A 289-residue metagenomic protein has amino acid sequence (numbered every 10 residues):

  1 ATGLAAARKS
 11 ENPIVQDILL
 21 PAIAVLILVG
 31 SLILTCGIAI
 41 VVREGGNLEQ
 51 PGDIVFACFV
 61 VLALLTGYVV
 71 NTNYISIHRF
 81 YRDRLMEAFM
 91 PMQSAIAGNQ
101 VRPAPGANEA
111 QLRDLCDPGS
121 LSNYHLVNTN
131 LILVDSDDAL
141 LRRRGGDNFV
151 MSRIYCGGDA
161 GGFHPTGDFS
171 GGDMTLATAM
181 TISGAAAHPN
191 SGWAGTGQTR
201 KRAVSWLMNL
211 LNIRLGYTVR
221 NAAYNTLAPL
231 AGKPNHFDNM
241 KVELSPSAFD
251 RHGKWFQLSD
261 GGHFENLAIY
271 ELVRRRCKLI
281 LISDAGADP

Functional and structural regions predicted by a protein language model:
A1-P289: Patatin-like phospholipase A catalytic core
